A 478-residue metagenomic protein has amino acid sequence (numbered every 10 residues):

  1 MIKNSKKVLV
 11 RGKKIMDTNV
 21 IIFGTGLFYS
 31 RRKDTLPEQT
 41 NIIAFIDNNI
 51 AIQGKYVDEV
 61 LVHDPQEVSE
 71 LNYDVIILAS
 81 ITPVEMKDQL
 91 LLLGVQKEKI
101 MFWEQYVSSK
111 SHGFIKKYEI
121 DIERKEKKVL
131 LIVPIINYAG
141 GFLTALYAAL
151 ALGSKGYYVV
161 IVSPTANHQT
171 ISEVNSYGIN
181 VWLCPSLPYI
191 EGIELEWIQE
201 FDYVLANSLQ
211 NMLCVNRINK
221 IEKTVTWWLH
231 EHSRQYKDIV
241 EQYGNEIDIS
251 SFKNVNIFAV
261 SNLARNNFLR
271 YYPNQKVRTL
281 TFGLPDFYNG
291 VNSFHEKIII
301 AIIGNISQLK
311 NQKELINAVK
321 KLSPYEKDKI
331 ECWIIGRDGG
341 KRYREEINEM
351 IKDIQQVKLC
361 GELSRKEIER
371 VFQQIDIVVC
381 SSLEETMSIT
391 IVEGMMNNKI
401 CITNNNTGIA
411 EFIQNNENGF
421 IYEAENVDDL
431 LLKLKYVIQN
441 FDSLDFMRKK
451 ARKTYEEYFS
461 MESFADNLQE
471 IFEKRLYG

Functional and structural regions predicted by a protein language model:
E126-V133, S293-K310, I316-V319, W333: Conserved donor-binding/catalytic core segment of Leloir-type glycosyltransferases
N167-N175, A264, W333-Q356: Short, structured helix-loop element that forms part of the nucleotide-activated donor/catalytic region
I198, E362-L363, R370-I375: Short alpha-helical donor nucleotide-sugar binding micro-motif in glycosyltransferases
S251-K276: A short, active-site helix/loop in glycosyltransferases that binds the activated sugar's phosphate group
L383: Aromatic "clamp/platform" in nucleotide-sugar-dependent glycosyltransferases that forms part of the donor/acceptor
I400-T403: Short hydrophobic beta-strand element within catalytic cores of glycosyltransferases and related nucleotide-activated
N415-N416, F420-V427, Y436-F441: Conserved acidic donor-binding segment of nucleotide-sugar-dependent glycosyltransferases
D429, Y436, S443-Y458, F464 (+1 more regions): A short, well-ordered alpha-helix in the C-terminal region of glycosyltransferases
